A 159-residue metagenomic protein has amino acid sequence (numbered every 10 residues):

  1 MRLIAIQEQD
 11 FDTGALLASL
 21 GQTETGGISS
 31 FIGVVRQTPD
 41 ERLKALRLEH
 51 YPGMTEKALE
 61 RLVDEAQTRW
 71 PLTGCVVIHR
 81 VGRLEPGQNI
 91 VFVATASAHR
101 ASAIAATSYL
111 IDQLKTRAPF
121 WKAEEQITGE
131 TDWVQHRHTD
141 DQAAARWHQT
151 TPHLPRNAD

Functional and structural regions predicted by a protein language model:
M1-I90, A96-A98, S102-S108, D112-D159: N-terminal, polar/charged subdomain of small-to-medium soluble alpha/beta proteins
